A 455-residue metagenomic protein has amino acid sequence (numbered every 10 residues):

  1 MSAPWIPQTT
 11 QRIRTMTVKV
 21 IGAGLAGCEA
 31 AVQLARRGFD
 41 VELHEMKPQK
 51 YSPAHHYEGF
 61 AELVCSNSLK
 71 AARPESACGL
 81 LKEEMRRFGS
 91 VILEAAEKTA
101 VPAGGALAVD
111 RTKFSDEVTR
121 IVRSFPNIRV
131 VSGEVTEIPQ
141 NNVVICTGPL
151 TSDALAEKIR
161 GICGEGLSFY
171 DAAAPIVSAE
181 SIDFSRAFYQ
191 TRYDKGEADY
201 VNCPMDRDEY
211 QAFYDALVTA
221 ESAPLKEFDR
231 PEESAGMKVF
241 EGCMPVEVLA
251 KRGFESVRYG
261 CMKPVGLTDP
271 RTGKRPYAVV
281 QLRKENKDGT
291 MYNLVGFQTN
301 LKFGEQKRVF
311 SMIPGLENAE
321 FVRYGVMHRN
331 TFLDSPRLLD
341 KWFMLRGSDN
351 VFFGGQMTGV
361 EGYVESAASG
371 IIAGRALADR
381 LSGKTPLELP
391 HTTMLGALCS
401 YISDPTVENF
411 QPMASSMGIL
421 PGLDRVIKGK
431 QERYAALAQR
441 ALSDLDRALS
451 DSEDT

Functional and structural regions predicted by a protein language model:
T15-A26: Beta1/beta-strand and adjacent pyrophosphate-binding region of the FAD-binding site in flavoprotein oxidoreductases
V32-L93, H391-C399: N-terminal FAD cofactor-binding segment of flavoenzymes
E62-A72, E97-K113: Dinucleotide-binding Rossmann-like beta1-alpha1 core, especially the glycine-rich loop that anchors the ADP
R111-V130: Helical element adjacent to the flavin cofactor pocket in flavoenzyme catalytic cores
S124-R283, D288-F303, K307-R308: Predominantly flavin-linked oxidoreductase catalytic cores and closely associated redox partners
L294-V360, A367-S369, L387-S403, N409-S416 (+1 more regions): A glycine-rich dinucleotide-binding beta-alpha-beta segment and adjacent secondary-structure elements that constitute
S366-L387: Internal hydrophobic alpha-helix adjacent to the cofactor/substrate pocket in enzyme cavities
N409-T455: C-terminal auxiliary extensions adjacent to catalytic cores
